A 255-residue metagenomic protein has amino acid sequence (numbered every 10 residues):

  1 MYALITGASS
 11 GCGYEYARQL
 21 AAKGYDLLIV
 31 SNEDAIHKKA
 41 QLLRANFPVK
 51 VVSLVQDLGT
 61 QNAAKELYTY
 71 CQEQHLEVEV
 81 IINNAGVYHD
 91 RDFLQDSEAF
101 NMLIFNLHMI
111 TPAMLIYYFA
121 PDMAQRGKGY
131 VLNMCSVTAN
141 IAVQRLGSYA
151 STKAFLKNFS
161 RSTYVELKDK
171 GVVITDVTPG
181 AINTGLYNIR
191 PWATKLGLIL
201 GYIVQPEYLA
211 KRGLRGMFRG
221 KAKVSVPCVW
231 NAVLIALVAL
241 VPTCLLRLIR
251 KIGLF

Functional and structural regions predicted by a protein language model:
S9-G11: Conserved glycine-rich cofactor-binding loop
K23-K39: Conserved glycine-rich Rossmann-like NAD(P)H-binding loop of the short-chain dehydrogenase/reductase
N84-H89: Conserved NAD(P)H cofactor-binding loop of Rossmann-fold oxidoreductase domains
D92-L94, F100-F105: Substrate-binding pocket helix/loop in short-chain dehydrogenase/reductase
I116, T152: Active-site helix of classical SDR
S136: Residue(s) in the substrate-gating loop at a strand-loop-helix junction that position the organic substrate next
D176, G197-A232: C-terminal helical subdomain
